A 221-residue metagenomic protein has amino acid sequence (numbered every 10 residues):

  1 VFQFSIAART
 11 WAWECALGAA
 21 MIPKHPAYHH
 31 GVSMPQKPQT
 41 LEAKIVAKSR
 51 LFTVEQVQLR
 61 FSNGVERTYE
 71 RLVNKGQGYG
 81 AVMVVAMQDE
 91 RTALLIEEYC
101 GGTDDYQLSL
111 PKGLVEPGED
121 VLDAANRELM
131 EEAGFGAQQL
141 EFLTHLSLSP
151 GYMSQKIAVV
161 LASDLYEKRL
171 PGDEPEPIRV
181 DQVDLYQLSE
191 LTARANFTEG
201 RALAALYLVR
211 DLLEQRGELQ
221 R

Functional and structural regions predicted by a protein language model:
F2-R9: Extreme N-terminal basic, low-complexity initiation segments that serve as generic localization/processing leaders
F4, C15, H25: Cationic, low-complexity basic patches in intrinsically disordered or flexible, solvent-exposed regions
A7, I22-P23: Residues marking helix boundaries in flexible regions
W11-W13: Tryptophan (W) side chains
P23-R60: N-terminal presequences and immediately downstream first alpha-helices
V46-M83, D89: Acidic, metal-coordinating catalytic segment for phosphate/diphosphate chemistry, firing primarily on the Nudix
R71-K112: A glycine-rich, hydrophobic loop/mini-helix early in the fold
G80-M83, Q88, G113-G200, Q220-R221: Unchanged
